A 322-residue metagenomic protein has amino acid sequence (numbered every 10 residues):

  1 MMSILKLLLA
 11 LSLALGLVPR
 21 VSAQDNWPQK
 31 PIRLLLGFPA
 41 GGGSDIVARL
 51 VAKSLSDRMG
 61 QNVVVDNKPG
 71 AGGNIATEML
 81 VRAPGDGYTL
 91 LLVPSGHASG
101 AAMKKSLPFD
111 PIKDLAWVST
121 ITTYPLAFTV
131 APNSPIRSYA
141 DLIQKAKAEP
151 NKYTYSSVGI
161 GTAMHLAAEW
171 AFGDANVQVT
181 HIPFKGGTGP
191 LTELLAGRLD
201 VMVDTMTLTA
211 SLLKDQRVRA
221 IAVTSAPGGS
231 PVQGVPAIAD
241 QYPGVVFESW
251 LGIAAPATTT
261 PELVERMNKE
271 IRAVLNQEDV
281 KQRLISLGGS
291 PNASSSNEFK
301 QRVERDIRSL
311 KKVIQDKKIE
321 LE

Functional and structural regions predicted by a protein language model:
M1-Q29, E322: Short, low-complexity disordered leader/linker segments with a strong preference for bacterial N-terminal type II
A23-D114, N151-K152, M164, N176-T205 (+4 more regions): N-terminal (or domain-start) structured segment
Q29-P31, G173, K214, P261-E322: An extracytoplasmic/periplasmic, membrane-proximal ligand-sensing/linker region
R49, K53, D57, E78 (+9 more regions): Solvent-exposed, polar/charged alpha-helical surfaces in well-ordered, non-transmembrane soluble domains, broadly
R82-Y88, A102-G189, I238, P243 (+1 more regions): Hinge/capping helix and adjacent helix->loop/strand transition within the periplasmic-binding protein
P94-S95, P132, M206-T207, S225-A226 (+1 more regions): Short secondary-structure boundary segments
G189-Y242: Anionic-ligand binding region
